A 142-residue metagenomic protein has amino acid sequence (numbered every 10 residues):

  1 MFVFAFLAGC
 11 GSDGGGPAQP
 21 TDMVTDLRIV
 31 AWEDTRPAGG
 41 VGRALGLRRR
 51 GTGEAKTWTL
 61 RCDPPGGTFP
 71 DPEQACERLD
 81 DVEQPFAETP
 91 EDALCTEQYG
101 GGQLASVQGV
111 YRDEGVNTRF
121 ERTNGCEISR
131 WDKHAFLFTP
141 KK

Functional and structural regions predicted by a protein language model:
M1-A8: Sec-dependent bacterial lipoprotein signal peptides
C10-G14: Bacterial signal peptide processing site
P17-P85: N-terminal secretory signal peptides
E33, P64, Y111, F120-N124 (+1 more regions): A mature extracytoplasmic/lumenal domain signature
T52-A55, P64-P65, Q98-Q108, T139-K142: Ubiquitin-like/PB1-type beta-grasp interaction modules and other compact soluble beta-rich domains
T89-G115: Short, structured surface segments that line ligand/substrate-binding pockets
N124-K142: C-terminal partner/receptor-binding element of secreted or periplasmic proteins
